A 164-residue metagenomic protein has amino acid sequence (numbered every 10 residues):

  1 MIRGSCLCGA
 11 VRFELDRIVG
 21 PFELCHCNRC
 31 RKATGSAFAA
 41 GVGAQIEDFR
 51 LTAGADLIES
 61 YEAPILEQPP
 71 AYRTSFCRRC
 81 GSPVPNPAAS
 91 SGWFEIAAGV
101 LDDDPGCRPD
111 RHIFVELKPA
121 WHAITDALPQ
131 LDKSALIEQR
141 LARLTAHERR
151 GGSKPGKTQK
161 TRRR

Functional and structural regions predicted by a protein language model:
M1-S5, A10-R164: A short Gly-Trp-Pro
